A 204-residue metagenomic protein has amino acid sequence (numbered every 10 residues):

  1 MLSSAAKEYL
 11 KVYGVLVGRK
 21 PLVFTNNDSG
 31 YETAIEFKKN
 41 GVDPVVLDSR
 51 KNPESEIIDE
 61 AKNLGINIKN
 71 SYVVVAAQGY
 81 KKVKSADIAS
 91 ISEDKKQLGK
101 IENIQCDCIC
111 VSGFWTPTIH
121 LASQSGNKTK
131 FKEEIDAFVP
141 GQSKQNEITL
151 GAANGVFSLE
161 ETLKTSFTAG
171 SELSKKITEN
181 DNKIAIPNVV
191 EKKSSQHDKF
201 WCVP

Functional and structural regions predicted by a protein language model:
M1-P204: Residues forming the flavin
